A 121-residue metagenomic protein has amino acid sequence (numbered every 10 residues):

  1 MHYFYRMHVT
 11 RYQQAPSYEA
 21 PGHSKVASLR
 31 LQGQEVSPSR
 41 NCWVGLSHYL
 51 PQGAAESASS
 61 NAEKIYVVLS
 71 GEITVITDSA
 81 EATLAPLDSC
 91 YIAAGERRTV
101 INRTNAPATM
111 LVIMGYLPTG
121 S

Functional and structural regions predicted by a protein language model:
M1-N41, S121: A short, N-terminal "cap"/entry segment at the start of jelly-roll beta-barrel domains of the cupin/DSBH fold
R30-G33, W43-S60, A94: Conserved short histidine dyad/triad with adjacent acidic residue
L46-L50, S60-V75: Short, conserved beta-strand element in jelly-roll/cupin
S47, Y91, A106-S121: A short hydrophobic beta-strand segment most commonly corresponding to one strand of the jelly-roll/cupin
A55-S57, V75-I76, I92, R98-N105: Short beta-strand His + acidic residue motifs that chelate non-heme Fe in jelly-roll/DSBH and cupin folds
S59, S70, T77-S79, N102 (+1 more regions): Residue-level recognition of conserved beta-strand positions in structured domain cores
S79-A94: Short acidic-glycine-tyrosine-enriched beta hairpin
